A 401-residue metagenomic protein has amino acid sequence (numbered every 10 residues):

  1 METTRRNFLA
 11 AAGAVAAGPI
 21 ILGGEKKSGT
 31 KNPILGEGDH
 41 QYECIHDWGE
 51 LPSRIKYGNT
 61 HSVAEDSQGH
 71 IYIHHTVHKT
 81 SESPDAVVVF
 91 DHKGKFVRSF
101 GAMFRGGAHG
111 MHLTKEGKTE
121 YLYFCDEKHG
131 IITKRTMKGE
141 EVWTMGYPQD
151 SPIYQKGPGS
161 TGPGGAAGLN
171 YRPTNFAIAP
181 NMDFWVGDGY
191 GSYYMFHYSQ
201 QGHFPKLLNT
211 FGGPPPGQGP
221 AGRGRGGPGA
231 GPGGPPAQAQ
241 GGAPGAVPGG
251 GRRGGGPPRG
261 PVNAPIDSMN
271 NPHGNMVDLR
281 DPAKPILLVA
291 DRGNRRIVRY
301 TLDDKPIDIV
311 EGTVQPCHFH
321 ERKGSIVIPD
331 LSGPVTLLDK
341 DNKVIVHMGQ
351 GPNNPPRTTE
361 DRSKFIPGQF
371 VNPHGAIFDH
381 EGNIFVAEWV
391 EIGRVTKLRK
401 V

Functional and structural regions predicted by a protein language model:
N7-E25: N-terminal export signals
K26-I45: Blade/loop signatures of beta-propeller domains
H46-T80: Beta-strand-rich domains and repeat architectures in extracellular enzymes and scaffolds, especially beta-propellers
G49-S53, F100-F104, W143-A167, L208-P265 (+1 more regions): Surface-exposed loop and turn segments in beta-propeller and other repeat-based domains that flank or scaffold
R54-S67, F104-E120, S151-D183, G217-Q218 (+5 more regions): Beta-rich, blade/repeat-based domains predominating in secreted/periplasmic proteins but also intracellular
I71-Y72, Y121-Y123, F184-W185, I286-L288 (+2 more regions): Conserved beta-propeller blade signature
S83-E116: Blade-loop segments of beta-propeller domains
N372-V401: Blade-level signature of beta-propeller repeat domains, shared across WD40, Kelch, NHL, RCC1 and BNR/Asp-box propellers
